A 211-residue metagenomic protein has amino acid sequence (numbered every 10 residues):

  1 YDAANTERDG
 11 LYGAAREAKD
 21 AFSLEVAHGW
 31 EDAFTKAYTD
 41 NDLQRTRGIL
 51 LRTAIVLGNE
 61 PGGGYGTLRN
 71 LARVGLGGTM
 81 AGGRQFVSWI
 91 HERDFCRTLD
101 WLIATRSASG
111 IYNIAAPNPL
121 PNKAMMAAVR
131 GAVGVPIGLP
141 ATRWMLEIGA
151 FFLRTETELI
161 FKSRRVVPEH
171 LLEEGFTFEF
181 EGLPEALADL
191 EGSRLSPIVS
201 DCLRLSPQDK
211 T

Functional and structural regions predicted by a protein language model:
Y1-A21: Active-site "gating" loop of Rossmann-like NAD(P)-dependent oxidoreductase/epimerase domains
Y1-T6, E25, V56-G62: Conserved catalytic-site region of short-chain dehydrogenase/reductase
A15-I49: Active-site Tyr-X1-5-Lys
A27, E92-D100, F180, P184-L187: Short, amphipathic alpha-helical "lid/cap" segments that border enzyme active or binding sites
T35-D40, R47-L50, A54-V87, E92 (+1 more regions): NAD(P)-dependent short-chain dehydrogenase/reductase
R69-G78, R84-L120: Alpha-helical substrate-binding/gating segment
T98, L102-R154, A188-D189, R194-L205 (+1 more regions): Mid/C-terminal beta-alpha module of Rossmann-like enzyme folds, strongest in SDR-family dehydrogenases/epimerases
N122-A127, A150-T177: Conserved C-terminal active-site "lid" loop/helix of NAD(P)H-dependent oxidoreductases that clamps the redox cofactor
